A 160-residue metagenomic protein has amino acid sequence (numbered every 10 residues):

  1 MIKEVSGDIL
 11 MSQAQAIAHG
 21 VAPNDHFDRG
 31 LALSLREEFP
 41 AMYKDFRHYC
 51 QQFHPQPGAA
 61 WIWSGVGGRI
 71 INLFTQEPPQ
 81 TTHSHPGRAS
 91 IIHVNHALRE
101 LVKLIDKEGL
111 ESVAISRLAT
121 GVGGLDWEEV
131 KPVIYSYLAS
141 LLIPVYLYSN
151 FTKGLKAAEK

Functional and structural regions predicted by a protein language model:
M1-K160: Macrodomain-like recognition of ADP-ribose-binding/processing modules
